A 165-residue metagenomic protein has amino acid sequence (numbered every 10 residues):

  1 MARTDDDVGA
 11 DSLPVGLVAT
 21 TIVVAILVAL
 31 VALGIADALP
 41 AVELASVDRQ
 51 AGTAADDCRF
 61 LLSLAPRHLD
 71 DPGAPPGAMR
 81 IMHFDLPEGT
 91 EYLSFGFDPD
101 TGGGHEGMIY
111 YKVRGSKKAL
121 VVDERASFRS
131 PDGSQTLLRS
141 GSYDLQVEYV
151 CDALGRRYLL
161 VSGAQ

Functional and structural regions predicted by a protein language model:
A2-A38: N-terminal single-pass transmembrane signal-anchor helix
L17-T21, D48, P75-P76, D123-R125: Generic detector of short, locally flexible boundary/turn motifs and exposed helical patches
P40-A51: Membrane-proximal amphipathic alpha-helices that sit immediately adjacent to an N-terminal transmembrane/signal-anchor
Q50-P66: N-terminal alpha-helical signal peptides/signal-anchor transmembrane segments
T53-D57, M82, S130-S134: N-terminal start-of-chain detector that recognizes signal peptides and the immediate post-cleavage beginning
L61-G89: Short, glycine/small-hydrophobic-rich surface segments
D85-Q165: Intrinsically disordered, low-complexity regions enriched in Pro/Ser/Thr/Gly and acidic residues
